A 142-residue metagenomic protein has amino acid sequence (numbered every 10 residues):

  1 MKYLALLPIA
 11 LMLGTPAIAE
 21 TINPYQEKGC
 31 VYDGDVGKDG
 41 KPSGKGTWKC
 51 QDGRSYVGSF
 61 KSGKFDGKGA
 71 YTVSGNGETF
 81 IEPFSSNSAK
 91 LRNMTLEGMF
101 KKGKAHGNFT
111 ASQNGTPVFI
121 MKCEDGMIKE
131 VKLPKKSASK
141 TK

Functional and structural regions predicted by a protein language model:
L4-L13: Sec-dependent N-terminal signal peptides
G14-K142: Glycine/tyrosine- and acidic-biased, solvent-exposed loop/turn segments at the edges of beta-strands
